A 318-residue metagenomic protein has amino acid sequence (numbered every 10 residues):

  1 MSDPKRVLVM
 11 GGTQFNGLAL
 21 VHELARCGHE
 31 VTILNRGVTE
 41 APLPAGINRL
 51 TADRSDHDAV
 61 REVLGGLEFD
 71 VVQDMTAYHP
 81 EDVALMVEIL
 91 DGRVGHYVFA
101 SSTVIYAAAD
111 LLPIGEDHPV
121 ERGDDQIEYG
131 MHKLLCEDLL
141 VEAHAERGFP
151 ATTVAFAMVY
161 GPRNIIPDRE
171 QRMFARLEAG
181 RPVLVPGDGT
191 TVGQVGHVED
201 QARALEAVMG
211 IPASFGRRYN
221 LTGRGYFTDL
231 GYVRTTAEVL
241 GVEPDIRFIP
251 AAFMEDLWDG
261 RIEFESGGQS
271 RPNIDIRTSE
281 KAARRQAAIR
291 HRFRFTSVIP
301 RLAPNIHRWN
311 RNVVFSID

Functional and structural regions predicted by a protein language model:
V7-C27: N-terminal Rossmann NAD(P)H-binding glycine-rich loop of SDR-like oxidoreductase domains
L67-I114, L134-L139: NAD(P)-cofactor binding segment of oxidoreductase domains
S101, E137-R163: Conserved beta-loop-beta element that borders a ligand/cofactor-binding pocket
S102-I127, E142-R147: Active-site "gating" loop of Rossmann-like NAD(P)-dependent oxidoreductase/epimerase domains
F174-L184, T191-F227, R234: Alpha-helical substrate-binding/gating segment
V198, D256-I289, P300, P304: Conserved C-terminal active-site "lid" loop/helix of NAD(P)H-dependent oxidoreductases that clamps the redox cofactor
A207-G267, N310-N312: Mid/C-terminal beta-alpha module of Rossmann-like enzyme folds, strongest in SDR-family dehydrogenases/epimerases
F293-D318: Amphipathic terminal alpha-helices
